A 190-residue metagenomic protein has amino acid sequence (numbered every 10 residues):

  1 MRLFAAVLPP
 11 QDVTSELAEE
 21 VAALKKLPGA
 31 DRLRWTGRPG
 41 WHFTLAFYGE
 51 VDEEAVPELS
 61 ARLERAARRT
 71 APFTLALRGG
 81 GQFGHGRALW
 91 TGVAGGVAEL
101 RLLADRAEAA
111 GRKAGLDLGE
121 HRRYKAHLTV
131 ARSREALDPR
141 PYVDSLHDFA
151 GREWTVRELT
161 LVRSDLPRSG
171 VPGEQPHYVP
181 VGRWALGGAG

Functional and structural regions predicted by a protein language model:
M1-G190: Histidine-dependent nucleotide/RNA phosphoesterase domain, centered on the 2H-phosphoesterase fold with its duplicated
